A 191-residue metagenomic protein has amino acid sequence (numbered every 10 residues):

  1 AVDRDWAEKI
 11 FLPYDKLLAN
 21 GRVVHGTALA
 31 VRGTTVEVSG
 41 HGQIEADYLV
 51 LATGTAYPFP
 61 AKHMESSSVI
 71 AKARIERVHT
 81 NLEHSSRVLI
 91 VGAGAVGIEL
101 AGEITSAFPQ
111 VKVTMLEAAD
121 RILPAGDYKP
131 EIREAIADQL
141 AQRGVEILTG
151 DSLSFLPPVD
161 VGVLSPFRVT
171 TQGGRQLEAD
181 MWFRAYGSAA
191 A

Functional and structural regions predicted by a protein language model:
A1-R22, E99-P130: Beta1-alpha1 glycine-rich phosphate/pyrophosphate-binding loop at the start of Rossmann-like nucleotide-binding domains
A7-L12, K72, E76, P130-A137: Short, surface-exposed alpha-helical segments at coil->helix boundaries
K16-L89, Q172, Q176, F183-A185: FAD-binding core/adjacent interface of flavoenzyme oxidoreductases
V23-G26, A30-E37, Q110-A191: A Rossmann-like FAD-binding core segment of flavoenzymes
P58-P60, A73-E117, A189-A191: Rossmann-like dinucleotide/flavin-binding elements
S66-I70, A107-F108, I132: Glycine-rich, phosphate-binding/catalytic loops in enzymes
S67, A93, A125: Glycine- and other small-residue-rich loops at beta-strand/loop junctions that grip anionic moieties
